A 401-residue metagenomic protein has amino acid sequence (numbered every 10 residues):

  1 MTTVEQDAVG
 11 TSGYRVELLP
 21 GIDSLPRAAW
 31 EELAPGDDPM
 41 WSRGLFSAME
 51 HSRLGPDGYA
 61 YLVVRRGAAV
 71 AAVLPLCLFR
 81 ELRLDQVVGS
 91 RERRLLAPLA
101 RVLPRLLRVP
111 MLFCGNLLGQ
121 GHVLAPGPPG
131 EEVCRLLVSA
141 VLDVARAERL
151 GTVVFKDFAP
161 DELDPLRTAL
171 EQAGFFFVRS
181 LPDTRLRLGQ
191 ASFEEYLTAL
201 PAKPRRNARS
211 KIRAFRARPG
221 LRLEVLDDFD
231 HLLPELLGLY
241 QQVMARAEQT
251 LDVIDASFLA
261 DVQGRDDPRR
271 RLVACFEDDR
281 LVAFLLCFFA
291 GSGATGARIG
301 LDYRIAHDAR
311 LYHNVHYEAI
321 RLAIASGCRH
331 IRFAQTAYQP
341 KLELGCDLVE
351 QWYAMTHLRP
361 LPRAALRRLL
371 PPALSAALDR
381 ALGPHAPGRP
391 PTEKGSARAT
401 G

Functional and structural regions predicted by a protein language model:
T2-G13, L78-F79, Q120, A169-E195 (+3 more regions): Active-site/acyl-donor-binding loops of N-acyltransferases
V9-E92, L142-D143, G151-H307, R398: A conserved beta-strand-loop-helix scaffold within acyl/acetyltransferase catalytic domains
P20, P26, P35, P39 (+10 more regions): Proline-rich intrinsically disordered, low-complexity coils
S52-G55, L96-R101, V109-F113, G189-F193 (+8 more regions): Low-complexity, flexible helical/coil segments
D57-A60, R65-R66, C77-F177, G293-Y353: Acyl-donor binding region in acyl/amide transferases
Q241-E248, Q263-D267, R280, L286-C287 (+7 more regions): Hydrophobic alpha-helix feature that most strongly marks membrane-spanning transmembrane helices and their immediate
